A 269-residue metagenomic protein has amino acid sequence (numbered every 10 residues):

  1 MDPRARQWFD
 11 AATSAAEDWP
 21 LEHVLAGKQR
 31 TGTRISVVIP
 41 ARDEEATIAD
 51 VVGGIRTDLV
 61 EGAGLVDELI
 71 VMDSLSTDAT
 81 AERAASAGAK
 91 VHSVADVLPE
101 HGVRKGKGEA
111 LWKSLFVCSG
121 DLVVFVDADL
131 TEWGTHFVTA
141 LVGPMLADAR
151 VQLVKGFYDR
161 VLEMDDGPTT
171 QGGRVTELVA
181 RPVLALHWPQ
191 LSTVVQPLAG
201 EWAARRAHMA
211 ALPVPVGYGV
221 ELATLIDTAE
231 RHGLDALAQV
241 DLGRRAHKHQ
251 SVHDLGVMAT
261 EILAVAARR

Functional and structural regions predicted by a protein language model:
M1-L186, A203-Y218, L222-I262, A267-R269: Structured catalytic core of nucleotide-sugar glycosyltransferases
Q196-P197: Activation loop
G200: A glycine-rich phosphate-binding loop feature that marks nucleotide/adenosyl-phosphate handling sites
